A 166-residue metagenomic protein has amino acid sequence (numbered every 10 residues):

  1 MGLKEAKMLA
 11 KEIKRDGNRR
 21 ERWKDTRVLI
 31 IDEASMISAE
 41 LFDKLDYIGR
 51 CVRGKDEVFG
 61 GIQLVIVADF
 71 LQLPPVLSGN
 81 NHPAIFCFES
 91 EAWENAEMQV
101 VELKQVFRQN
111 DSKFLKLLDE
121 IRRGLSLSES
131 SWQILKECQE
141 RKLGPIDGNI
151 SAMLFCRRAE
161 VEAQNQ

Functional and structural regions predicted by a protein language model:
M1-Q166: Conserved ATP-binding/catalytic motifs of P-loop helicase motor domains
